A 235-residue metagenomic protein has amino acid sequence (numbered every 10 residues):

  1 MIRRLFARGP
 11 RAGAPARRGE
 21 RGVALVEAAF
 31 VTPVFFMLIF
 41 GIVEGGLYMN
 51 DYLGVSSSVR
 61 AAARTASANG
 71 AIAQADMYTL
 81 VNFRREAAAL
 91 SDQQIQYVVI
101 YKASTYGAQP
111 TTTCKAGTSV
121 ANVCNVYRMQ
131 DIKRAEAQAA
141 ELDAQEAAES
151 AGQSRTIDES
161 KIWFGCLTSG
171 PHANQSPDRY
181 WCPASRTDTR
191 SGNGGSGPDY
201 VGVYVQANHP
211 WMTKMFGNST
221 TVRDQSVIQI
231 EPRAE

Functional and structural regions predicted by a protein language model:
M1-R21: N-terminal leader/signal peptides at the extreme start of proteins
I2-F6, Y52, R60-E235: Short, conserved structural patches
R11, E44, A68: Generic anion/oxyanion-binding catalytic loop in active/binding sites
A16-L47: N-terminal single-pass transmembrane signal-anchor helix
V34, I42, V59, A66-S67: A short hydrophobic/aromatic micro-motif that marks alpha-helical segments and, especially, helix-coil
L47-S57: Alpha-helical transmembrane segments
